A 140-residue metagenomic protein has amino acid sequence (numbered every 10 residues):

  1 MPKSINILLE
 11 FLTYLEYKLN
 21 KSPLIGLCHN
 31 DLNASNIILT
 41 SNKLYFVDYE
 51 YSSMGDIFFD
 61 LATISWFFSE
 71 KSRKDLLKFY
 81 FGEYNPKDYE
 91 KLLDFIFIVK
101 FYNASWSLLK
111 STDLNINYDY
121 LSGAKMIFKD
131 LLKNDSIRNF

Functional and structural regions predicted by a protein language model:
M1-N30: An alpha-helical support segment within catalytic cores of ATP-dependent transferases
I25-L27, L44-F46, D56: Hydrophobic "anchor" residues on beta-strands that sit immediately upstream of conserved functional sites
G26, D31, N36, D48: Conserved catalytic-loop position in the HRD/HxD motif
L39-N42: Activation-loop N-terminal segment of eukaryotic-like protein kinases
F58-N85, F97-N115, K129-D130: Active-site activation/catalytic loop segments of kinase-like enzymes and analogous catalytic loops in related
Y118-M126: Short, charged, amphipathic alpha-helical segments
D130-F140: Regulatory N- and C-terminal appendages and interdomain linkers associated with kinase/kinase-like NTP transferase
